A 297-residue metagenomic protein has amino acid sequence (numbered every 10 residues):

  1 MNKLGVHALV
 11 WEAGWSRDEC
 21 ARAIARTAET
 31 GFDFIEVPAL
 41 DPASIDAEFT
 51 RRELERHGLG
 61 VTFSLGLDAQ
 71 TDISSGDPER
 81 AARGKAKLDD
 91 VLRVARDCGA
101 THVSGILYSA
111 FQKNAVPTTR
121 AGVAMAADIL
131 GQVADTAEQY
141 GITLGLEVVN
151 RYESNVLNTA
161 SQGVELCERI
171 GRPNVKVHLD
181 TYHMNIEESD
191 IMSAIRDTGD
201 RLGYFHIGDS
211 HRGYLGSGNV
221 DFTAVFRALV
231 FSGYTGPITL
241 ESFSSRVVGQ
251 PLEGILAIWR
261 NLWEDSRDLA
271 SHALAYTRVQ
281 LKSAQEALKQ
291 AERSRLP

Functional and structural regions predicted by a protein language model:
M1-A8, E12-A28, G99, L157 (+2 more regions): Histidine-acidic metal/acid-base catalytic patches
M1-E12, T62-S75, L107-N114, G249: N-terminal small/glycine-rich loop or linker at the start of catalytic domains across soluble metabolic enzymes
H7-W11, P38-L40, G66-A69, Y108-A110 (+5 more regions): Active-site beta-loop-alpha junctions enriched in small/polar residues
R17, E55-R56, P78-K176, R260 (+3 more regions): Active-site acidic/histidine proton-transfer and metal-coordination neighborhood in alpha/beta enzyme cores
A21-D41, V91, C98-G99: Catalytic domains of carbohydrate-active enzymes, especially glycoside hydrolases
T27, I35, L54, G84 (+9 more regions): Conserved, mostly hydrophobic/aromatic
A43-E53: Active-site-adjacent beta->alpha loops and helix N-cap segments on the catalytic face of soluble alpha/beta enzymes
S74-A82, H211-G216: The substrate-binding groove and active-site-proximal loops of carbohydrate-active enzymes, especially glycoside
